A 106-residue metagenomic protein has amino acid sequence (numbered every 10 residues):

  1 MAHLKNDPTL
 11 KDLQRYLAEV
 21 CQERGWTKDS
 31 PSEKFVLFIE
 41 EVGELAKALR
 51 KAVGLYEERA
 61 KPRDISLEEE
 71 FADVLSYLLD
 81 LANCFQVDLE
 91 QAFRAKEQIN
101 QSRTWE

Functional and structural regions predicted by a protein language model:
M1-F71, L75-E106: Flexible "arm" and connector segments at domain edges
